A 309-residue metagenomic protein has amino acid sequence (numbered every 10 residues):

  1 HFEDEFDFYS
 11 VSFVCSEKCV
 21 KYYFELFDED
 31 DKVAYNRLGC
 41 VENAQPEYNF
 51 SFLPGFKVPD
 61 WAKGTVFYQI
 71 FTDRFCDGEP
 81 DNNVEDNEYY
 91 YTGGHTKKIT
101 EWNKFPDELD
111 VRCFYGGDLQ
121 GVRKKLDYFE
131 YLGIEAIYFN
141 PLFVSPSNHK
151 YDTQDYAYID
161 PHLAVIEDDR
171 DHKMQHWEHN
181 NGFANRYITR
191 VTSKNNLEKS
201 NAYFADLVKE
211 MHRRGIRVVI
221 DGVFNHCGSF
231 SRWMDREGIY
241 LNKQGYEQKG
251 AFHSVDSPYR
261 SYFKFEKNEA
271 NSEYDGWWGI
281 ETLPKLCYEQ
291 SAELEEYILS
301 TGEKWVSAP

Functional and structural regions predicted by a protein language model:
F2-Q69, C76-H95, E101: The feature marks proteins involved in alpha-glucan
V11, F24, F50-F52, V122 (+3 more regions): Generic structural hydrophobic/aromatic packing signal, biased to beta-strands
Y48, V66-Y68, I137, E281-P284: A broad, low-specificity signal marking well-ordered, structured residues that form hydrophobic/aromatic
T72-E135, L142-A308: Substrate-binding/active-site clefts of carbohydrate-active enzymes
